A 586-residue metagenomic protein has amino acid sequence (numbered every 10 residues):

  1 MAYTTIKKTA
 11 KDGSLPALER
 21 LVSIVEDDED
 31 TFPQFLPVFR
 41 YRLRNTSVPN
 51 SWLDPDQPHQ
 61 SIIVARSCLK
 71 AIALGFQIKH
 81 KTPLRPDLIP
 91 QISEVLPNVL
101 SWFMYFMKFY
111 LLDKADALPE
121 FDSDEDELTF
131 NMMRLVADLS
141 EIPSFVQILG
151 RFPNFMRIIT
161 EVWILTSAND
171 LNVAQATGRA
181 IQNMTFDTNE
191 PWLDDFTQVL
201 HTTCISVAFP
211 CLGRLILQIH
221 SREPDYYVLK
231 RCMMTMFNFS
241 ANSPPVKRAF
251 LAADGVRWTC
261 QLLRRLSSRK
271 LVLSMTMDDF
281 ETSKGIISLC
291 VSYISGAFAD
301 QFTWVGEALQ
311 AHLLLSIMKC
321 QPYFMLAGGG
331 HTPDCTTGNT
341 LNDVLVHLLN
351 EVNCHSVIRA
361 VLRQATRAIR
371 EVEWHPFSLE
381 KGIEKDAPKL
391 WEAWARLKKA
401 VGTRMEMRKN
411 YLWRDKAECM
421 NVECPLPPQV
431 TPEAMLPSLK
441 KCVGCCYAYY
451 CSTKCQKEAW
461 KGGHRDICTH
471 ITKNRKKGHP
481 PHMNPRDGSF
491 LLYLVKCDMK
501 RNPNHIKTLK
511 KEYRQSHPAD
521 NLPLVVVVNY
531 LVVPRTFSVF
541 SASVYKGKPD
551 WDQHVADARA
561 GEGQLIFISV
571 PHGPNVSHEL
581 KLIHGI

Functional and structural regions predicted by a protein language model:
M1-Y450, K454-I586: Short alpha-helical interaction motifs and adjacent low-complexity tails used for partner binding in regulatory proteins
